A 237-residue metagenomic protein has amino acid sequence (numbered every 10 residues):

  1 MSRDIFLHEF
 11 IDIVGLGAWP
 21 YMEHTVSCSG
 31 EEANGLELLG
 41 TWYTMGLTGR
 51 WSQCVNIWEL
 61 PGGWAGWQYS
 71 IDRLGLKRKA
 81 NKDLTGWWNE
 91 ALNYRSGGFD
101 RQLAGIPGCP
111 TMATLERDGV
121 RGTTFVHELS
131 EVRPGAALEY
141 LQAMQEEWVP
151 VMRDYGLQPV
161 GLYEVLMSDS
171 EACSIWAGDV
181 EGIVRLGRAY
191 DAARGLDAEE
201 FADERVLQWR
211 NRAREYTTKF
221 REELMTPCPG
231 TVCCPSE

Functional and structural regions predicted by a protein language model:
M1-R3: Hydrophobic, proline/glycine-rich low-complexity stretches
L7, C54, G98, V126 (+2 more regions): Residue-level detector of short, conserved catalytic/binding motifs and their immediate flanks
H8-P20, P107-I183, P227-P235: Surface-exposed interaction/gating patches
A18-T41, L47-W51, E59-Q102, V151-P159 (+1 more regions): An amphipathic, aromatic/His-enriched active-site/gating alpha helix that lines ligand/cofactor pockets
Y43-M45, A113-T114: Catalytic micro-motifs at enzyme active sites that drive phosphoryl/nucleotidyl and oxygen chemistry
L47-V55, M167-S174: The conserved glycine-aromatic submotif of the RRM
